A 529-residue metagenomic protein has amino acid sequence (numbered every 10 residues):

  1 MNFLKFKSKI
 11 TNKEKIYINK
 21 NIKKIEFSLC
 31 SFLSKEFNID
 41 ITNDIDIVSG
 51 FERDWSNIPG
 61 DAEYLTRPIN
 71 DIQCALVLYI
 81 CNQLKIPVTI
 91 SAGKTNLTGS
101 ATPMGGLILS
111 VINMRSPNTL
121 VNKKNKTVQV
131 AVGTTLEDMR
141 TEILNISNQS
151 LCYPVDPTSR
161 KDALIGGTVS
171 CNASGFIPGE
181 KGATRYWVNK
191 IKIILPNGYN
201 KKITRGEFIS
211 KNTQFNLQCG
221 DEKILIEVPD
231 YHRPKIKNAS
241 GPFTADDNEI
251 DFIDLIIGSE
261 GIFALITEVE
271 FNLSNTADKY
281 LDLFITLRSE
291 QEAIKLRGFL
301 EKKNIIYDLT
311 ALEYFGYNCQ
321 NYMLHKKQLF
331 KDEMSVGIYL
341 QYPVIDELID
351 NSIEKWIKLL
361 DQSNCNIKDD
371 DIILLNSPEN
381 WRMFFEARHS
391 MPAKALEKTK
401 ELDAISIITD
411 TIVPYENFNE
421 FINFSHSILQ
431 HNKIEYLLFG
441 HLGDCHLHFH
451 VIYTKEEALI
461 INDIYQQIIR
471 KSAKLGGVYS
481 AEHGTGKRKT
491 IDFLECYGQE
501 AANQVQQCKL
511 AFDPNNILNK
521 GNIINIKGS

Functional and structural regions predicted by a protein language model:
M1-Y79, T95-V128, T158, E268-L273 (+5 more regions): N-terminal flexible segment immediately upstream of the FAD-binding catalytic core in FAD-dependent oxidoreductases
F3-F6, T42-F51, I256-D463, K471 (+1 more regions): C-terminal substrate-recognition/cap domain of FAD-linked oxidoreductases
D40-I45, T66-P68, V88-A92, G99 (+13 more regions): General beta-strand structural signal in soluble alpha/beta enzymes
W55-S56, H450-E457, R488, E495-C496: Conserved PLP-binding active-site segment of the aspartate aminotransferase-like
P117-L120, V132-L296, L518: FAD-binding subdomain of flavoenzyme oxidoreductases
Y199, K489-S529: Activity-critical C-terminal alpha-helical subdomain
A473-T485, P514-I517: Alpha-helix capping/hinge segments and adjacent helical runs
